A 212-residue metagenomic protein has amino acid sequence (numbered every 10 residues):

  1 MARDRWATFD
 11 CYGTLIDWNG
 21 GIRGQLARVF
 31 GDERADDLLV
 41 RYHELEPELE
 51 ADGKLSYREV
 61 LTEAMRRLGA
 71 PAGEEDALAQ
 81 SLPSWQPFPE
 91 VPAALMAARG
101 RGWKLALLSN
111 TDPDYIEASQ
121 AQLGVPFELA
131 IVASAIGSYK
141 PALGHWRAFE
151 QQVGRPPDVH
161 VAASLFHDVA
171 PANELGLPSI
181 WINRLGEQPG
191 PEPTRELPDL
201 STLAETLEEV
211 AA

Functional and structural regions predicted by a protein language model:
M1-A7, N19, S56, P92 (+2 more regions): Asp-based, Mg2+/Mn2+-dependent phosphohydrolase catalytic module
A2-A93, R101, D112-I116: N-terminal helical cap/lid subdomain that shapes the substrate entry/recognition surface in HAD-like hydrolases
